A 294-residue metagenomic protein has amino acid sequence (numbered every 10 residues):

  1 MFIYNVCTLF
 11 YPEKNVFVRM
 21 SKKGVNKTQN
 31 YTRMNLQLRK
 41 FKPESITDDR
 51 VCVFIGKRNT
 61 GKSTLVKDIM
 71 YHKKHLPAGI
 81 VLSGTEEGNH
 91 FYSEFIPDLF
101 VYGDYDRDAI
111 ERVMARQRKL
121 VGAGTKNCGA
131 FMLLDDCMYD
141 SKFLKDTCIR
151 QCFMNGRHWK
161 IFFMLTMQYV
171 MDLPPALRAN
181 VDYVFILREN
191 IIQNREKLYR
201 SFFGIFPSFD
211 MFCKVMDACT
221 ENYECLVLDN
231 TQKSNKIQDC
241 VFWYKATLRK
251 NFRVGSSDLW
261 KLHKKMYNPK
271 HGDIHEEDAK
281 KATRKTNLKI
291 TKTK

Functional and structural regions predicted by a protein language model:
M1-C52, E221-K294: Conserved P-loop NTPase motor module
F2, C7, F91, P97 (+1 more regions): Conserved ATP-driven motor cores of ASCE-family P-loop NTPases powering translocation/secretion/packaging/pilus
F10-P12, F17-Y102: Extended, compositionally biased accessory segments flanking or bridging domains
L38-K40, D49-K74, G84-E87, D104-P207: Conserved P-loop NTPase motor cores
I80, F162-M164, L226: A structural signal for isolated positions on well-ordered beta-strands in alpha/beta enzyme cores
L99-D106, T283-L288: Intrinsically disordered, low-complexity proline-rich segments enriched in Ser/Thr
